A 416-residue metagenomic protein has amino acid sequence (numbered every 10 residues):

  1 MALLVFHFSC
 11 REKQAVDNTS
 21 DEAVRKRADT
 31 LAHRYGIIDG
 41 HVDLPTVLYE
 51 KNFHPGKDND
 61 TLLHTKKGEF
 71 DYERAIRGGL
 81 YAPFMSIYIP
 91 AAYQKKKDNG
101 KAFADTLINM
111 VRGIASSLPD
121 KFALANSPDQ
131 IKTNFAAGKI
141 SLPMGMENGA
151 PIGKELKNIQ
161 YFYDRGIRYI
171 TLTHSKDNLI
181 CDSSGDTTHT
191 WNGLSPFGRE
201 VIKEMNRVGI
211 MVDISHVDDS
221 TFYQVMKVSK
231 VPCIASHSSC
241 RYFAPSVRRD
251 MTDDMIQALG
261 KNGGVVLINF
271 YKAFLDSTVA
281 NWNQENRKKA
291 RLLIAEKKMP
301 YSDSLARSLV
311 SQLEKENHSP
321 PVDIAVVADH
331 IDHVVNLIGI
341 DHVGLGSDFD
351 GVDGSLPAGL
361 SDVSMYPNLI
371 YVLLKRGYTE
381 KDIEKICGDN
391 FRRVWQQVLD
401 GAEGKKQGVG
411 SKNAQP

Functional and structural regions predicted by a protein language model:
M1-H7: Bacterial N-terminal signal peptides
C10-N192, R241, P245-P416: N-terminal hydrophobic targeting/anchoring segments and the immediately downstream early-domain regions of hydrolases
E155-I159, T221-V231: Distinct, well-ordered alpha-helical segments
T190-N206, V225-A235, L369: Alpha-helix-loop-beta-strand connector modules within alpha/beta enzyme cores
E200-Q224, D253-K261, H333: Substrate-binding cleft of carbohydrate-active enzyme catalytic domains
S238: Catalytic glutamate of the conserved HExxH
